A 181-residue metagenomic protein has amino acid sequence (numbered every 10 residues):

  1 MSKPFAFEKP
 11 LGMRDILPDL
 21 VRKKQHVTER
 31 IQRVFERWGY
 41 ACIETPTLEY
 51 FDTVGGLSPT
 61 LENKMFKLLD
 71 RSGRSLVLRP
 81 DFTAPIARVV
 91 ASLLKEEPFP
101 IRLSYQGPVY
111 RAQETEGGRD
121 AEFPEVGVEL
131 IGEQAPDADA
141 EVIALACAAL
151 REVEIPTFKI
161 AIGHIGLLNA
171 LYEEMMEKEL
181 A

Functional and structural regions predicted by a protein language model:
M1-A181: TRNA-recognition modules of translation machinery and tRNA-sensing kinases, especially anticodon-binding
